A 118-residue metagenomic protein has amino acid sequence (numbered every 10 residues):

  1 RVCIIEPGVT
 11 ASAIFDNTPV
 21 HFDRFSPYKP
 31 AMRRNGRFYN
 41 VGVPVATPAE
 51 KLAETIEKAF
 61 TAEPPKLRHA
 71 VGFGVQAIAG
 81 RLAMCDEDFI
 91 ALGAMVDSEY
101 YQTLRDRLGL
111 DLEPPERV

Functional and structural regions predicted by a protein language model:
R1-G42: C-terminal beta-strand-loop-alpha-helix "lid" module of Rossmann-like NAD(P)-dependent dehydrogenases
R1-G8, A53, T103-L108: Short intrinsically disordered, low-complexity coil segments enriched in acidic
T18-H21, A59, D111: Alpha-helix boundary/capping residues
P19, C85-D88: Short secondary-structure boundary/capping segments
N40, F89-V118: Non-catalytic terminal and boundary segments that flank Rossmann-like NAD(P)-dependent oxidoreductase
N40-D86: Core catalytic loop region at the nicotinamide-binding pocket of NAD(P)H-dependent oxidoreductases
